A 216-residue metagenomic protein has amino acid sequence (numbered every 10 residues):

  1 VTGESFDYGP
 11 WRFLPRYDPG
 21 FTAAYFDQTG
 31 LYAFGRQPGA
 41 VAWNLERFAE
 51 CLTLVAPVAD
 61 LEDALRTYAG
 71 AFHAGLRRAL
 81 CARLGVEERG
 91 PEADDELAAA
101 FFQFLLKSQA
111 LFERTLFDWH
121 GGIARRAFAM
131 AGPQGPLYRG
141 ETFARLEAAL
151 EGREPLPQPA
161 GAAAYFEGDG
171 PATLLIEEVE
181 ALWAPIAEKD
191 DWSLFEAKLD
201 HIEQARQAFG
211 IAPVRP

Functional and structural regions predicted by a protein language model:
V1-P15: Active-site acidic catalytic loop and adjacent metal/ATP-binding pocket of ATP-dependent phosphoryl transfer enzymes
G3-D7, T22-A24, A162-A164, W192: Homeobox/homeodomain signature
W11-L31: Extended hydrophobic/aromatic segments used for targeting, binding, or gating
Q28-P216: Regulatory N- and C-terminal appendages and interdomain linkers associated with kinase/kinase-like NTP transferase
